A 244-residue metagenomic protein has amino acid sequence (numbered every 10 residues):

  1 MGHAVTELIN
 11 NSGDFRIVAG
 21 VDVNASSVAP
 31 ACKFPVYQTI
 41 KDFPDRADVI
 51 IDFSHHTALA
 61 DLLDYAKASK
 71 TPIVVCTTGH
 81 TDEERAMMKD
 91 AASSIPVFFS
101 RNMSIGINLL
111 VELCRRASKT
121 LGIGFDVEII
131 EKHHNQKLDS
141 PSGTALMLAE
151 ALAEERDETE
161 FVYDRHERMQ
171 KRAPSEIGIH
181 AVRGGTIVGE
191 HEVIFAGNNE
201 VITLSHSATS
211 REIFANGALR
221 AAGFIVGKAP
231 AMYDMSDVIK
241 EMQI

Functional and structural regions predicted by a protein language model:
G2-K41, A47, G122-I244: C-terminal substrate-binding/catalytic lobe of Rossmann-fold NAD(P)-dependent oxidoreductases
I17, V36, I73-V74, V97-F99: Hydrophobic beta-strand scaffold residues
D22-V23, T78-H80, N102-S104, K132-H134: Short, ordered loop/turn segments at secondary-structure junctions
D42-F43, L62: Structural alpha-helical scaffold elements that stabilize or flank donor/cofactor-binding regions in carbohydrate
I50-I51: N-terminal Rossmann-like NAD(P) cofactor-binding module of classical short-chain dehydrogenase/reductase
S54-H55, T78, A181-R183: Short glycine-/small-residue-rich Rossmann-like dinucleotide-binding loops
T57-S69, C76-F99, I105-A117: Rossmann-fold NAD(P)-binding glycine/threonine-rich loop
